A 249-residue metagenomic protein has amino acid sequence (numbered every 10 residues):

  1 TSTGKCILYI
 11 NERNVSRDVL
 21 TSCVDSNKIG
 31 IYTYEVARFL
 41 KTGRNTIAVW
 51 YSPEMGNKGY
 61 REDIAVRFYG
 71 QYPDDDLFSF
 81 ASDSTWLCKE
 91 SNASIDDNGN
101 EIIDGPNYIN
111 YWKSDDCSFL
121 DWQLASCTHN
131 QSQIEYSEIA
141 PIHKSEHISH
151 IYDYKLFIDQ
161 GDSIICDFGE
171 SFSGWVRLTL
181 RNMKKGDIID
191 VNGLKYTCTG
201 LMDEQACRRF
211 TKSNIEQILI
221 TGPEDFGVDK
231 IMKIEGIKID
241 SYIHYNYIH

Functional and structural regions predicted by a protein language model:
T1-H249: Extracellular/oxidizing-compartment recognition motifs
